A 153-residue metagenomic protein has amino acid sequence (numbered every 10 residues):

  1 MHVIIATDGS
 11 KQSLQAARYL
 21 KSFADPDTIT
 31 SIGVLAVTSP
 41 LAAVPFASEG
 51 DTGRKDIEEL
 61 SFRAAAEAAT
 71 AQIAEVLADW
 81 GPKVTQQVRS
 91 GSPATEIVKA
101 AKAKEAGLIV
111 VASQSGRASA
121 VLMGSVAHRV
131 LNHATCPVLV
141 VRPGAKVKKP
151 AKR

Functional and structural regions predicted by a protein language model:
M1-G53: Small/aliphatic-rich secondary-structure junction motif
M1-Y19, H133-R153: Intrinsically disordered or low-complexity boundary/linker segments at protein termini and domain junctions
A16-A17, A43-A47, V98-K99, V121-L122 (+1 more regions): Short, well-ordered secondary-structure micro-motifs
G33-L35, T85-R89, L139: General small-molecule cofactor/ligand-binding pocket signal
A36, A112-Q114, R142-P143: Short secondary-structure boundary segments
G53-A68: A short acidic, glycine-rich active-site loop that binds or catalyzes chemistry on phosphate/adenosine moieties
E75-I109, K146-R153: Structural beta-alpha unit
L108-R129, V147: Glycine-rich, Arg-bearing micro-motifs that act as flexible, cationic patches
